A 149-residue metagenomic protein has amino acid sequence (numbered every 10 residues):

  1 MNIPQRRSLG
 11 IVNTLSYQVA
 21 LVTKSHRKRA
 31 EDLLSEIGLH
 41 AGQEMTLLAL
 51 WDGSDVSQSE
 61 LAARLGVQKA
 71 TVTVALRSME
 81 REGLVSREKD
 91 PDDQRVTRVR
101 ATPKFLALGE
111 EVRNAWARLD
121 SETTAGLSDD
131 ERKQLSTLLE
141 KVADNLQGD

Functional and structural regions predicted by a protein language model:
M1-I37: N-terminal leader segment of winged-helix/HTH proteins
N2, R27, R77-E140, D144: Charged, amphipathic alpha-helical coiled-coil/dimerization segments
Q18, R29, M45-L48, A107 (+1 more regions): Pre-recognition alpha-helix immediately N-terminal to the DNA-recognition helix within helix-turn-helix or winged-helix
A20, L48-D52, E140: Short, locally clustered residues in the helix-turn-helix/winged-helix DNA-binding domain
I37-Q43, T71, T102, L127-D129: Short helix-coil-helix linker/hinge
G53-S57: Short capping segments at the starts of secondary-structure elements
Q58-S59, A70, R77, T97: Residues within helix-turn-helix
R64: Residues within the alpha-helical elements of helix-turn-helix
